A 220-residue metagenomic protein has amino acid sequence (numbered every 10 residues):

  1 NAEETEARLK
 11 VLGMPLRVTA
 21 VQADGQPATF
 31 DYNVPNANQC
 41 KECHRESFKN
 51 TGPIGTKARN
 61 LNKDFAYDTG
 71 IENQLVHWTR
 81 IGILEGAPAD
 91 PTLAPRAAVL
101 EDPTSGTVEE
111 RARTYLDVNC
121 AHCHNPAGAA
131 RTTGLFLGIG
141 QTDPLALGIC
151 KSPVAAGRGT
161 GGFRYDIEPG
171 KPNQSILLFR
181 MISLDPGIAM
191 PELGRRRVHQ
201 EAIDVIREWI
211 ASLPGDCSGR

Functional and structural regions predicted by a protein language model:
N1-R220: Sequence context surrounding c-type heme c attachment/ligation sites in exported
